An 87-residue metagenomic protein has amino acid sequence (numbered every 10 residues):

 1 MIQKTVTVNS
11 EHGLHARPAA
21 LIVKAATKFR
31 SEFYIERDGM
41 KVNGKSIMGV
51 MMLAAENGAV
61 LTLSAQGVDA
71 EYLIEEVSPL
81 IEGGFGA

Functional and structural regions predicted by a protein language model:
M1, R30, G39, G84-A87: A composition-driven signal for long, intrinsically disordered, charge-rich low-complexity tracts
M1-T5, V60-T62: Intrinsic-disorder/low-complexity, polar/charged segments enriched in Ser/Thr/Lys/Arg/Asp/Glu/Gln
T7-M48, M52-N57: Compact, glycine-rich, soluble single-domain proteins
M52-A87: C-terminal structural segments of small proteins and small subunits
